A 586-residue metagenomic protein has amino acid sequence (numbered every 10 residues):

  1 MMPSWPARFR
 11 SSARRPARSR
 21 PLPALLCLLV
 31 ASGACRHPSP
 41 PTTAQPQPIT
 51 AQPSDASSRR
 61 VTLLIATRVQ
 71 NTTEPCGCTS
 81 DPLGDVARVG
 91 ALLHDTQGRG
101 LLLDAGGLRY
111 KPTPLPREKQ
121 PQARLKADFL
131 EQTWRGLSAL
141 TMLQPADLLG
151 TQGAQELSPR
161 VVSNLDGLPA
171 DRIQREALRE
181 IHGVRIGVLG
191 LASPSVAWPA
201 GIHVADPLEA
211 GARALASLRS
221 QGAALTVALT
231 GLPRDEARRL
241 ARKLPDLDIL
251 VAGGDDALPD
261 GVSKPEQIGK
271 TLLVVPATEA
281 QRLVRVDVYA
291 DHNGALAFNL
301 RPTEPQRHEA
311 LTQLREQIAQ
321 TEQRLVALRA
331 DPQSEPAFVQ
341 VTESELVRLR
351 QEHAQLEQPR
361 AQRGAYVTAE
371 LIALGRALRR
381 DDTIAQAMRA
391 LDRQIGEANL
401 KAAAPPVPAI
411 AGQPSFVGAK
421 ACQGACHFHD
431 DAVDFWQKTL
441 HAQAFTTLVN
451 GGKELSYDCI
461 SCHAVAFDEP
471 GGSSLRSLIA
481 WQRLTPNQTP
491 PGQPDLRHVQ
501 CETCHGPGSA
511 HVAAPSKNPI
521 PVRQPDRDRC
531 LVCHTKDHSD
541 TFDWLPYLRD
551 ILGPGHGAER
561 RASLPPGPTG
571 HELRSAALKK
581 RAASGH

Functional and structural regions predicted by a protein language model:
M1-R18: N-terminal secretory signal peptides that target proteins for export/translocation
R20-C27: Sec-dependent signal peptide recognition, specifically the positively charged N-region followed immediately by
C27, L191-A192, P276, Y289-D291 (+3 more regions): Structured loops at beta-to-helix junctions and adjacent beta-edge loops in soluble globular domains
C27-L29, I49-A51, V433, F445: Alpha-helical and His/Cys-centered functional microenvironments
A31-A34: C-terminal motif of bacterial Sec signal peptides marking the signal peptidase cleavage site
R36-Q394: Acidic, metal/ion-coordinating pockets
R60, V69, R307-Q323, Q333-H586: Short sequence/structural segments immediately N-terminal
